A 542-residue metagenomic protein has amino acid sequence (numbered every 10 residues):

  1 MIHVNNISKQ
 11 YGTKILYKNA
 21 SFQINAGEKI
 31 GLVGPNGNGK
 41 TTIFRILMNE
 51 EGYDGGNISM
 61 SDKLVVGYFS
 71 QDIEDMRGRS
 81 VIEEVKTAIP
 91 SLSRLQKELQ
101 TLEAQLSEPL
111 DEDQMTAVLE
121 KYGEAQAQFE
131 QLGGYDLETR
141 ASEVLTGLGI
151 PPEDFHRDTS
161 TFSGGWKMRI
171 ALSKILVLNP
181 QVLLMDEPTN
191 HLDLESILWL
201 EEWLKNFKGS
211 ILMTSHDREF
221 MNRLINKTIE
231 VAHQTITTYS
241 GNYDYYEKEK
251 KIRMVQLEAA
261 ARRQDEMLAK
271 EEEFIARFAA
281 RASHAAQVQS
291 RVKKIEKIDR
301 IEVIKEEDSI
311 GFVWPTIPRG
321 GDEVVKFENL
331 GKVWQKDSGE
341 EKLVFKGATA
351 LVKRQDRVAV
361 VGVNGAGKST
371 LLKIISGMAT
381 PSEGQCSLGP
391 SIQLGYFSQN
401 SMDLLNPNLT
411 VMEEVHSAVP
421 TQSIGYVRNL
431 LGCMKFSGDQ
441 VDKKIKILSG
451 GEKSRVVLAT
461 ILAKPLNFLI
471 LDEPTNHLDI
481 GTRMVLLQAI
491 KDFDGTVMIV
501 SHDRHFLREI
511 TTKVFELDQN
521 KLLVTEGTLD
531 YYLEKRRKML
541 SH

Functional and structural regions predicted by a protein language model:
M1-A261, D308, I317-H542: ABC ATP-binding cassette signature C-motif
E108-D111, F274-A286, E302-V303, K435: Short intracellular "coupling" helices and adjacent cytoplasmic loop segments at the cytosolic face of multi-pass
L119-Q126, A269-R277: A short, surface-exposed helix-loop junction/capping segment
D136, S283-Q287, E296-E306, D337 (+1 more regions): Proline-centered turn/helix-capping motifs that create local helix->coil transitions or kinks
S142-L148, E273-R277, K293-I301: Short amphipathic coiled-coil heptad-repeat segments
E153, E266, V303-E306: Short, flexible active-site-proximal loops enriched in glycine and acidic residues
L257-E271, R277, H284-K293, D308-S309 (+2 more regions): ABC ATPase nucleotide-binding domains
